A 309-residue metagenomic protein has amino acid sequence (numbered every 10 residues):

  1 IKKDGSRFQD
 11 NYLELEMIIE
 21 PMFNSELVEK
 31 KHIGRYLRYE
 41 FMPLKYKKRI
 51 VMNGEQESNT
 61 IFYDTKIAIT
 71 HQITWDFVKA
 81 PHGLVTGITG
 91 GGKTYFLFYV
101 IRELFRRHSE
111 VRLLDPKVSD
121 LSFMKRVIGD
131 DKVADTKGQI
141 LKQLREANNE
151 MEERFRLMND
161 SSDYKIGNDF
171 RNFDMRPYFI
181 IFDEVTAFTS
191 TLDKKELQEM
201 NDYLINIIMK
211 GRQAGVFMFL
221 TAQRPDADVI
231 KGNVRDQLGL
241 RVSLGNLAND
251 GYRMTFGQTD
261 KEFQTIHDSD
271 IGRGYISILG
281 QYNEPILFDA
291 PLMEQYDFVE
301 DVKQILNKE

Functional and structural regions predicted by a protein language model:
I1, V28-F41, G251-E309: Phosphate-binding and hydrolysis-coupling loops of NTP-dependent motor/remodeling domains
I1-T60: N-terminal "pre-motor" subdomain/linker immediately upstream of P-loop NTPase catalytic cores
D10, V229, D250: Residues that form or flank phosphate/diphosphate-binding pockets in enzymes that use nucleotide phosphates
I50-D160, Y178-F179, T186-L247, F256 (+2 more regions): P-loop NTPase catalytic phosphate-binding loop
Y164-K165: Intrinsic-disorder detector for long, low-complexity, phosphorylation-rich regulatory segments in eukaryotic complex
N168-D169, E294: Helix N-terminus capping/helix-initiation residues
D169-Y178: Short basic/glycine-enriched coil/helix segment immediately N-terminal to the Walker B
